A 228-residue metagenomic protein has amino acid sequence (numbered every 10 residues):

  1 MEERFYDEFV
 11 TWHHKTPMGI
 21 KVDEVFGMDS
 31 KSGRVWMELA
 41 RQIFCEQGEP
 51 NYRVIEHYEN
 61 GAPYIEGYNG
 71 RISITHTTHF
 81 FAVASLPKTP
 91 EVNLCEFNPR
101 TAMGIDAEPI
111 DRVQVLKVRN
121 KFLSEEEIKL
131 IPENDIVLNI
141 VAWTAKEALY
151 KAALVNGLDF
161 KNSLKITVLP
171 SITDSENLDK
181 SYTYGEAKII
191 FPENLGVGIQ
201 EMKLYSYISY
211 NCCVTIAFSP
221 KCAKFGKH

Functional and structural regions predicted by a protein language model:
M1-H228: Core catalytic alpha/beta fold that binds nucleotide/phospho-ligands
